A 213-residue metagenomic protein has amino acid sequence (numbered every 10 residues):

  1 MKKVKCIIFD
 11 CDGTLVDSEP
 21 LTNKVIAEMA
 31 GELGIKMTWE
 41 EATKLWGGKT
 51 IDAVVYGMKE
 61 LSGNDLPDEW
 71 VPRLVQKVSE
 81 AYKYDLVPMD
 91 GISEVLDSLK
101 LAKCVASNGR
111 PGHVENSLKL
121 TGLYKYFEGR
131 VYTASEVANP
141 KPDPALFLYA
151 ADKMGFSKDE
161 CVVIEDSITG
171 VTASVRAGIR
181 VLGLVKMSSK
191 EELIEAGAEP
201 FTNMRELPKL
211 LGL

Functional and structural regions predicted by a protein language model:
M1-K44: Active-site neighborhood of HAD-like aspartate-dependent phosphohydrolases
M1-K5, D97, L101, R110-L213: Asp-based, Mg2+/Mn2+-dependent phosphohydrolase catalytic module
T14, S107-G109: Conserved phosphate-coupling serine/threonine residues in phosphotransfer and NTP-handling enzymes
L21, K49, R73-L74, V87-G91 (+4 more regions): Short beta->alpha linker loops
N23, A27, I51-V55, V71 (+2 more regions): An amphipathic alpha-helix signature
E28-L33, E94-L101: A short, Lys/Arg-enriched amphipathic alpha-helix followed by its capping loop at the start of a domain
M29-A30, T50-N64, S117, A151: Helix-loop "lid/cap" segments that line or gate small-molecule binding pockets
Y56-E94: Metal-dependent phosphoesterase signature
